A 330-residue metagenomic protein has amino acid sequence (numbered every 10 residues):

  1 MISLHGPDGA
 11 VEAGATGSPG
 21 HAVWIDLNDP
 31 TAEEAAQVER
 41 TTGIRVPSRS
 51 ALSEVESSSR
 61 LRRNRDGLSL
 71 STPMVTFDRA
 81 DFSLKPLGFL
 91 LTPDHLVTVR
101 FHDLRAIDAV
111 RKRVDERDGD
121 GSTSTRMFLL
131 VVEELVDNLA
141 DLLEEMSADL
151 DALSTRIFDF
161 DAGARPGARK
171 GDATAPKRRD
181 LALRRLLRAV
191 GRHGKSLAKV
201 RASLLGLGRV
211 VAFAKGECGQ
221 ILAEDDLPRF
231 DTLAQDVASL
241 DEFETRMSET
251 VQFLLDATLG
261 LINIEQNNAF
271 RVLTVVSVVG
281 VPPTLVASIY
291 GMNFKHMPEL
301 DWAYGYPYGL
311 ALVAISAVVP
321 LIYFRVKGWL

Functional and structural regions predicted by a protein language model:
M1-C218, L222-A223, R229-T232, D236-R246 (+1 more regions): Peripheral, non-transmembrane regulatory/ligand-interaction domains of membrane transport proteins
Q235-L330: Hydrophobic alpha-helical transmembrane segments and their immediately adjacent juxtamembrane loops
